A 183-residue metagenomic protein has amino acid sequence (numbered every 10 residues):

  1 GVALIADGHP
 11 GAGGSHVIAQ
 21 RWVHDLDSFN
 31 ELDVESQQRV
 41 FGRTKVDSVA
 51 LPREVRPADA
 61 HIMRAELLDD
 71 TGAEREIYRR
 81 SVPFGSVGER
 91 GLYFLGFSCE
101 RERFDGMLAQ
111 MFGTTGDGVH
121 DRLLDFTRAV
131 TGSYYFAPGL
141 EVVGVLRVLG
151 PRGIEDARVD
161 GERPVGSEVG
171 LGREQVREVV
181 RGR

Functional and structural regions predicted by a protein language model:
G1-G150: Long, histidine/aromatic-enriched segments associated with O2/redox biology
G1-V2, R181-R183: Accessible peptide chain termini
I154, R158-D160: Intrinsic low-complexity, disordered N-terminal segments enriched in polar/charged/small residues
L171-R181: Short, intrinsically disordered C-terminal tails of secreted or membrane-associated proteins
